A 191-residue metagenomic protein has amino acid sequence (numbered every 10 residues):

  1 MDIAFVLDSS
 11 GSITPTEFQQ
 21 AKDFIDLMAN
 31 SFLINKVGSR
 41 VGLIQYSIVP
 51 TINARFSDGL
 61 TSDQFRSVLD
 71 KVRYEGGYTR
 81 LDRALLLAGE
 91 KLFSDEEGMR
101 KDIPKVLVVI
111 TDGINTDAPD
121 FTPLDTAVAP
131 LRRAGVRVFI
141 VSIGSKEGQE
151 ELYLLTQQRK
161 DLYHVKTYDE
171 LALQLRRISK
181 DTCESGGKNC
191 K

Functional and structural regions predicted by a protein language model:
M1-D58, L107-I110, I140-E147: Von Willebrand factor
M1-F5, Q45, T61-L69, Y153-Q157: Surface-exposed beta-strand-to-loop junctions that form interaction patches on eukaryotic regulatory domains
A4-S12, D26, S67-G76, I110-I114 (+2 more regions): Short interface patches used for recognition in eukaryotic signaling and trafficking proteins
L7-S10, A21, L43-Y46, A88 (+5 more regions): DG-centered beta-turn motif at the end of beta-strands
P15, Q19-D23, L33-G38, G59-Q64 (+2 more regions): Extended intrinsically disordered, low-complexity coil regions enriched in Ser, Thr, Gly, Ala and often Pro
D26-I34, T61, D70-Y74, G89-E97 (+3 more regions): Sec-exported extracytoplasmic/periplasmic mature domains
V49-K105, N115-T122, I140-E150, H164 (+1 more regions): Von Willebrand factor
F121, A127-K188: Von Willebrand factor A/integrin I-like adhesion domains
